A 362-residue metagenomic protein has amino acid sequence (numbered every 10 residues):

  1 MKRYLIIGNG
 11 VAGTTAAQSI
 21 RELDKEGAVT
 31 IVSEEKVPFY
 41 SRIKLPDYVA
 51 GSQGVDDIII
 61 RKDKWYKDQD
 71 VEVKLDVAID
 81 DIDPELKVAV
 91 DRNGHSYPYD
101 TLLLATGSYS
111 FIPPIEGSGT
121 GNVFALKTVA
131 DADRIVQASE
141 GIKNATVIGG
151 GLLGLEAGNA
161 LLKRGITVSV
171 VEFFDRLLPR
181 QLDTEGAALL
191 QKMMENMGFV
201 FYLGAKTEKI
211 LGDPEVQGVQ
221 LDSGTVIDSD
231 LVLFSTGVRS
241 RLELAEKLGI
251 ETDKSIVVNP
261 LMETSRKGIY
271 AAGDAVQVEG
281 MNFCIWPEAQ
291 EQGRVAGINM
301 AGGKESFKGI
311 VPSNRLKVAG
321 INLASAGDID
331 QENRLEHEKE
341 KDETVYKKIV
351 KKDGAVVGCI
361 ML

Functional and structural regions predicted by a protein language model:
M1-L5, I59-T146, Q220-S223, L231-T236 (+2 more regions): FAD-binding core/adjacent interface of flavoenzyme oxidoreductases
K2, E22, A275-L362: Mid-to-C-terminal Rossmann-like scaffold of FAD/NAD(P)H-dependent oxidoreductases
K2-E72, A160-Q181: Beta1-alpha1 glycine-rich phosphate/pyrophosphate-binding loop at the start of Rossmann-like nucleotide-binding domains
N9, V32-E34, T128, G150 (+3 more regions): Cofactor-binding loop segments of dinucleotide-utilizing enzymes, especially the Rossmann-like FAD- and NAD(P)+-binding
G10-T14, K36, S108-S110, A130 (+3 more regions): Residue-level detector of alpha-helix initiation sites
E26-A28, V73-D91, Y97, R164-P260: A Rossmann-like FAD-binding core segment of flavoenzymes
G119-I142, G212-Q220, T225-I298: FAD-site-proximal beta/loop scaffold in flavoenzymes
R134-L182, V216: Rossmann-like NAD(P)H-binding beta-loop-alpha module
